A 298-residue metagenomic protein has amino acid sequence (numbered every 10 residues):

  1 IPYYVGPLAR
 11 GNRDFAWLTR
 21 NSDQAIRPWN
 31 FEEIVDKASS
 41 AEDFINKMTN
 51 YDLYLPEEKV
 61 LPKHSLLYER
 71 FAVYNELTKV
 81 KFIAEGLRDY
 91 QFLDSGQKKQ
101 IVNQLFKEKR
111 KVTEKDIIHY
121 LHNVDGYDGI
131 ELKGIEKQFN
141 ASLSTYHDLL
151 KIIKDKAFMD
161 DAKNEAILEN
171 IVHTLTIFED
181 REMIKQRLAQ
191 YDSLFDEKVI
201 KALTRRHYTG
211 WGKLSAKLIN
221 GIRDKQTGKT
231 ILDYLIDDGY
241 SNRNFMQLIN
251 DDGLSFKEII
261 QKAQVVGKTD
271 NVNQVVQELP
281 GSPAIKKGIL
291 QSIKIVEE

Functional and structural regions predicted by a protein language model:
I1-E298: Long, compositionally biased intrinsically disordered regions
